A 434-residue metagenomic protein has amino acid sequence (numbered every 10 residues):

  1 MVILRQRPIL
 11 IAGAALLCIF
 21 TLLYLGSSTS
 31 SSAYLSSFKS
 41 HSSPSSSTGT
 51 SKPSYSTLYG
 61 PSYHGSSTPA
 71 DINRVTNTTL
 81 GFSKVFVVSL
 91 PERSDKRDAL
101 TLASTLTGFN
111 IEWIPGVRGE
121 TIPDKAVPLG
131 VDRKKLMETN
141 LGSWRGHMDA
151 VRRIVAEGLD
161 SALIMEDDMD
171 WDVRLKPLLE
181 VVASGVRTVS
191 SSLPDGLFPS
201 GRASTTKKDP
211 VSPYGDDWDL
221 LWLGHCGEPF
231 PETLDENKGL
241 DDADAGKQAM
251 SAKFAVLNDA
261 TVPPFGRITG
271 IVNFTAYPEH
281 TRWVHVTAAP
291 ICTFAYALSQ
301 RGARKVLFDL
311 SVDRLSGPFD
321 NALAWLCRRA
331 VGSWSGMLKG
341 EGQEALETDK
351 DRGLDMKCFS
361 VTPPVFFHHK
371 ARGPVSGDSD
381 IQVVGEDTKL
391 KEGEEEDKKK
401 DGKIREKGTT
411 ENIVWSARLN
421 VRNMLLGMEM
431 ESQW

Functional and structural regions predicted by a protein language model:
V2-M165, M169-W434: An acidic/histidine-cluster motif and surrounding catalytic segment that typifies divalent-metal-assisted enzyme active
